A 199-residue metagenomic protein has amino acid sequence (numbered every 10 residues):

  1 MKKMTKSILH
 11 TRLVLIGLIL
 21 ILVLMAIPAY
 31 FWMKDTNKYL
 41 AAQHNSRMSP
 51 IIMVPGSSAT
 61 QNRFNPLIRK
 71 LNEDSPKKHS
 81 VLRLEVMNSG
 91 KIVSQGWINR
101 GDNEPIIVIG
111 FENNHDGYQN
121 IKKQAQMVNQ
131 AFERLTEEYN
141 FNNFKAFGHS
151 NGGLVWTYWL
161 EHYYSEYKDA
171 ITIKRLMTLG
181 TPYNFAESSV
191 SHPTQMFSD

Functional and structural regions predicted by a protein language model:
K2-V23: N-terminal Sec-pathway targeting helices
L24-A41: Membrane-interface motif at the C-terminal end of an N-terminal transmembrane signal
H44-N45: Composition-driven low-complexity repeats that form or flank extended alpha-helical/coiled-coil segments
S49-G56: Short beta-strand element of the alpha/beta-hydrolase
S57-F141: Active-site catalytic motif of lipid deacylating hydrolases and related acyltransferases
G117-D199: Serine-dependent carboxylesterase/thioesterase catalytic core of lipase-like alpha/beta-hydrolase/SGNH enzymes
